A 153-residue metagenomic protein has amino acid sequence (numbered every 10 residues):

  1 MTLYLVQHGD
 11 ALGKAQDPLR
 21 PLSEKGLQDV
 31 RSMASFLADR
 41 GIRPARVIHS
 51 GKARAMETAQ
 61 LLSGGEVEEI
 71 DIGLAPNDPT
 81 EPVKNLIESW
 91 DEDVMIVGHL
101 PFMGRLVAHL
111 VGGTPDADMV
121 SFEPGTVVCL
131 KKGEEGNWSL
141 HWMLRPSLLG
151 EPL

Functional and structural regions predicted by a protein language model:
T2-E81, N85, G104, T114-P115 (+2 more regions): Active-site-proximal alpha-helix that buttresses catalytic centers in soluble enzyme cores
L3, D91-G98: Generic beta-sheet signal
A11, P101, E135: Short, solvent-exposed loop/turn segments at secondary-structure junctions
S63-E68, S89-D93, G136: Short glycine/proline-enriched coil/turn segments at helix->beta-strand junctions
E92, M103-H109: Conserved beta-loop-beta/alpha segment of the NTase-like Rossmann-fold superfamily that binds/positions NTPs
H99-P101, L130: A short beta-strand-loop-alpha-helix capping motif that often carries His-Thr
T114-H141, P146-L149: Domain-level recognition of soluble alpha/beta enzyme cores, biased toward histidine phosphatases/phosphomutases
